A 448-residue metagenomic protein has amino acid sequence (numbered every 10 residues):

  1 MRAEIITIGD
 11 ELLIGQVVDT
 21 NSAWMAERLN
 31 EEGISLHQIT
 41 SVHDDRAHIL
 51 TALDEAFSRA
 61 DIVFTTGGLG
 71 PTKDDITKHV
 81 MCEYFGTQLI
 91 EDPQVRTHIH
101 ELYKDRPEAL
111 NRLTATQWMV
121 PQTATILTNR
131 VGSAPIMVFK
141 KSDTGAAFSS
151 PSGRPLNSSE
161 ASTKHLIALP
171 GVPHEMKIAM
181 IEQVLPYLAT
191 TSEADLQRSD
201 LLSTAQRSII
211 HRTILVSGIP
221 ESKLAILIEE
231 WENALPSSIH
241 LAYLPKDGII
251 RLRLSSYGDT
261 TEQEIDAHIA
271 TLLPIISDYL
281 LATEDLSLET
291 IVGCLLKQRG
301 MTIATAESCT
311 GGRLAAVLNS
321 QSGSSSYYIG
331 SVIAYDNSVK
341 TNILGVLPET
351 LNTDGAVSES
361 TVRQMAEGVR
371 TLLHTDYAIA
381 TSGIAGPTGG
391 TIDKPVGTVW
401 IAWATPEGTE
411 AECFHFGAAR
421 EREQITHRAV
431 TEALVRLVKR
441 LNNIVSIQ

Functional and structural regions predicted by a protein language model:
R2-I39: Glycine-rich phosphate/diphosphate-binding loop of Rossmann-like nucleotide-binding domains
A3-I5, L166, I303: Conserved hydrophobic helix-helix packing surfaces used for dimerization/oligomerization
I8-D10, T65-K73, P170-G171, Y257-G258 (+1 more regions): Glycine-rich beta-strand-to-loop/alpha-helix junction loops that act as flexible
A26, N30-E55, E91-G132, V339-D376: Glycine-rich oxoanion-binding loops at beta->alpha junctions
H48, S58, D75-S203: Proline/glycine-rich low-complexity loops and linkers
T66-E91, L272, I276-T283: Flexible gly/pro-rich beta->alpha loop and the following alpha-helix that scaffold active-site loops
K164-H268: An accessory alpha-helical subdomain
E262-Q448: Short alpha-helical segments enriched in small residues
